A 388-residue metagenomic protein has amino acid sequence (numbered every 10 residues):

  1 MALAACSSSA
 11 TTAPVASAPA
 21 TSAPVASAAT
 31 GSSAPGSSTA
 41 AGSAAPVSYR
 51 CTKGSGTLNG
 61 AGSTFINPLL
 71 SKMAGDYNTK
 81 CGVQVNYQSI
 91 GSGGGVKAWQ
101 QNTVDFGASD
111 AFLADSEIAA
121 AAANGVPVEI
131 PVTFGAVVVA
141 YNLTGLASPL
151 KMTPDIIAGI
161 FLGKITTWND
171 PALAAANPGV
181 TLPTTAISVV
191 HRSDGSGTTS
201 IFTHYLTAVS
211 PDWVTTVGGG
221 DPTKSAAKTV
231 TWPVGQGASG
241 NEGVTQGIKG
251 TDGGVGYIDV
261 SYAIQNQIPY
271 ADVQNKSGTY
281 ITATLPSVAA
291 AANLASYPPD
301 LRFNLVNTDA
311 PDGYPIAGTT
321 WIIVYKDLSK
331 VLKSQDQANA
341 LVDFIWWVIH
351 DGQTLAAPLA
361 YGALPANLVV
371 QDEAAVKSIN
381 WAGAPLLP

Functional and structural regions predicted by a protein language model:
A2-A5: C-terminal motif of bacterial Sec signal peptides marking the signal peptidase cleavage site
S7-S8, A13-P388: Flexible loop/hinge segments at secondary-structure junctions
